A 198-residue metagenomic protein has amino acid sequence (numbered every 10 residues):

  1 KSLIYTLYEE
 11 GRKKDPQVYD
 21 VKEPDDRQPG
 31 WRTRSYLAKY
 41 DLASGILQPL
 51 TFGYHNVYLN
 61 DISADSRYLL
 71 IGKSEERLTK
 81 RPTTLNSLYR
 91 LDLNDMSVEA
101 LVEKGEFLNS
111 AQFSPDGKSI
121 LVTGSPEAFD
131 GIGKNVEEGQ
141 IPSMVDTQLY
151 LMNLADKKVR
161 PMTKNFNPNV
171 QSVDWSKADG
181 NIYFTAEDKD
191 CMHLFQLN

Functional and structural regions predicted by a protein language model:
K1, S44-L47, D95-K118, V159 (+2 more regions): A broadly tuned preference for mixed-charge, low-complexity surface segments
L3, L69, G117-I120, I182-Y183: Hydrophobic beta-strand positions that form the internal "hydrophobic ladder" of WD40/Gbeta-like beta-propeller blades
T6-Y36, T51-V57, G72-L88, A100-N109 (+3 more regions): A flexible loop/linker signature enriched in serine peptidases of the S9 family
L37-D41, L88-D92, F113: Hydrophobic, helix-prone linear segments
D41-G45, D92-M96, N153-K157, L197-N198: Short loop/turn segments that connect beta-strands within beta-propeller blades
A64-D65, P115-D116, K177-A178: Residue-level detector of Asp-centered blade-edge/turn motifs that repeat once per structural unit in beta-propeller
